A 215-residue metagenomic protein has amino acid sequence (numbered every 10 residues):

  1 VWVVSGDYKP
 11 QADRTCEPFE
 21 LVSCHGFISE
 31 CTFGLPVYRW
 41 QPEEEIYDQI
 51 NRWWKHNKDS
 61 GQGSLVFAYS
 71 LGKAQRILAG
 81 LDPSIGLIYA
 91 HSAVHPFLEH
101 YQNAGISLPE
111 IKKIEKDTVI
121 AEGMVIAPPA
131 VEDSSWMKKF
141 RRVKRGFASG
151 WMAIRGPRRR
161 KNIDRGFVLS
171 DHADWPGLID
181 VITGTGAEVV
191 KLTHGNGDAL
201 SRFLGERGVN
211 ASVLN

Functional and structural regions predicted by a protein language model:
V1-C16, G26, D59, A68 (+4 more regions): Core dinuclear metal-dependent hydrolase active-site scaffold
V1-L65, G72, P83: His/Asp/Glu-rich metal-coordinating catalytic cores of metallo-dependent phosphodiesterases/hydrolases acting on
G6-Y8, C31-F33, L71, A93-V94 (+4 more regions): Active-site metal-binding loops of divalent metal-dependent hydrolases
A12-D13, A74-L78, D133-S135, W175 (+1 more regions): Short, well-ordered alpha-helical microsegments
D13-T15, V37-R39, P96-G105, R155-R159: Short, charged, surface-exposed secondary-structure boundary motifs
Y47-S64, A68-A121: Hard-cation-handling environments
K144-T185: A C-terminal functional module that forms or caps the active site or interfaces directly with catalytic machinery
W175-N215: Generic C-terminus detector
